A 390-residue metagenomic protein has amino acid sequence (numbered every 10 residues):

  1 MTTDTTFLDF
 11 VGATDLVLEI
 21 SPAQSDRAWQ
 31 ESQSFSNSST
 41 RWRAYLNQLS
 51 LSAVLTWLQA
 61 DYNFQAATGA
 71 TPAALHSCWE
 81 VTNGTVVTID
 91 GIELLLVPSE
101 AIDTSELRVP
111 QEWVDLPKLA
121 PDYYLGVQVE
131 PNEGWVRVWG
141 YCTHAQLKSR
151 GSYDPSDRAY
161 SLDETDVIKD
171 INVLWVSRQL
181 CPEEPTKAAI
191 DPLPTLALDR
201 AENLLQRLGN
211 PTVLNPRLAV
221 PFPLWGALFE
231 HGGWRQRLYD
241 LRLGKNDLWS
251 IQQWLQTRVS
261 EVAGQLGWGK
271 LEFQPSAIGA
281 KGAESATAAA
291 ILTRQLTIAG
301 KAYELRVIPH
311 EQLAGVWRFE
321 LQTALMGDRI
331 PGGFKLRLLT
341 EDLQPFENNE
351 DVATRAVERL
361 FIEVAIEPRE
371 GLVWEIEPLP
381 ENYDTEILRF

Functional and structural regions predicted by a protein language model:
M1-T71, G232, Q236-Q274: N-terminal domain-onset segments
T2-T5, T14, T40, T56 (+15 more regions): Residue-identity detector for threonine
F7-F10, F35, F64, F222 (+7 more regions): Phenylalanine-focused residue identity feature
Q24-G140: An N-terminal, globular interaction/scaffold subdomain
D90-T293, T297: Long, hydrophobic alpha/beta structural blocks
A283-F390: C-terminal, beta-strand-rich globular interaction domains
